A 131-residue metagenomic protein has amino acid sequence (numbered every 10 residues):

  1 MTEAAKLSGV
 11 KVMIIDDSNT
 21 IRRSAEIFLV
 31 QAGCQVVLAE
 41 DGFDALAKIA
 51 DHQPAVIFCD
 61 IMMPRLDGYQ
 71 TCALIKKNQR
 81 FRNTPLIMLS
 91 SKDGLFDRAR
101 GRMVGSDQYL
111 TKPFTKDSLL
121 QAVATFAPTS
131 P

Functional and structural regions predicted by a protein language model:
R23-Q31: Charged docking surfaces used in two-component/phosphorelay signaling
G33-E40, K48: Short hydrophobic/Thr-rich beta-strand motif most characteristic of the beta2 strand and flanking loop of CheY-like
H52-F58: Active-site beta3 strand of CheY-like receiver
M63: Receiver (REC) domain active-site loop signature in two-component systems and cognate sites in sensor histidine kinases
F114-A124: C-terminal output helix
